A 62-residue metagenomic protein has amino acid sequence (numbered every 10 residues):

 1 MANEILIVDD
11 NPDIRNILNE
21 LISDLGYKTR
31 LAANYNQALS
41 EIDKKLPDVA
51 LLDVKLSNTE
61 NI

Functional and structural regions predicted by a protein language model:
M1-E4: Non-catalytic signal-transmission and effector/linker regions of two-component phosphorelay proteins
D9: Conserved acidic carboxylate
P12-R30: Two-component/phosphorelay signaling modules centered on CheY-like receiver
R15, S57-T59: The feature encodes the CheY-like receiver
L31-S40, N61-I62: Helix N-cap/capping motif at the beta->alpha junctions
K45-V49: Short acidic/histidine-rich motifs immediately flanking catalytic phosphotransfer sites in two-component signaling
D53-K55: Active-site residues of response regulator receiver
